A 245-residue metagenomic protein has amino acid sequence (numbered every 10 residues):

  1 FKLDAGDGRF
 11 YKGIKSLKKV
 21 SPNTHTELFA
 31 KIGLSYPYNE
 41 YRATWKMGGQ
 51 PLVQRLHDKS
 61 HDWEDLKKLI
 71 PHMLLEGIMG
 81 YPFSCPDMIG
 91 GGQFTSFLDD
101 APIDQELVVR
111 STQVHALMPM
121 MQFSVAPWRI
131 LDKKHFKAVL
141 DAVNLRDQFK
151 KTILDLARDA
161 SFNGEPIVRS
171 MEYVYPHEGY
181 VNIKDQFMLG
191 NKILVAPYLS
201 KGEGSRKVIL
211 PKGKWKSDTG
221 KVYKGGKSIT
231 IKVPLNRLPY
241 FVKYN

Functional and structural regions predicted by a protein language model:
F1-K243: Catalytic-domain carbohydrate-binding cleft regions of carbohydrate-active enzymes
